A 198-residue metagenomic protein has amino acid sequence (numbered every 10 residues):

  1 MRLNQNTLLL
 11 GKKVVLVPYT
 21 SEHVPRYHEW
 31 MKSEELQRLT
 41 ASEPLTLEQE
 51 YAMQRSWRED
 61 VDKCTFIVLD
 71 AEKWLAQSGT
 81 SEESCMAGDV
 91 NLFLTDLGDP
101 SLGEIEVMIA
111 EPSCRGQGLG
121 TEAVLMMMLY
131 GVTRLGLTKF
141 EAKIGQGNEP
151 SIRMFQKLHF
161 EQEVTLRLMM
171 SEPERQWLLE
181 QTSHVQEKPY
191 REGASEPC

Functional and structural regions predicted by a protein language model:
R2-V15, Y19-H23, W30, E72-C198: Acyl-donor (CoA/ACP) binding surface of acyl/acetyltransferases
R26, Q49-M53, M126: Alpha-helical elements of Rossmann-like donor-binding domains used by nucleotide-donor carbohydrate transfer enzymes
E29-K32, A41: Short Gly/aromatic-enriched secondary-structure transition segments
M31-E35, R58-V61: Short amphipathic alpha-helical segments enriched in hydrophobics
L36-P44: A short gly/proline-enriched turn/hairpin at secondary-structure junctions
E43-G79: Active-site rim helix/loop that mediates acceptor-substrate recognition in acyltransferases
